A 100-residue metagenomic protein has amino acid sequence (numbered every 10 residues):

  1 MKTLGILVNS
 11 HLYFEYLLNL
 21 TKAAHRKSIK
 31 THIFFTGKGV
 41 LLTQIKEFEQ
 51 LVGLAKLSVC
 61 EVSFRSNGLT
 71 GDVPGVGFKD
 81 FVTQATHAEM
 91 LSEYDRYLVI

Functional and structural regions predicted by a protein language model:
T3-E15, G37, L41: Short, glycine-rich nucleotide/cofactor-binding loops
L4, T31, L57, Y97: Hydrophobic anchor at the start of a short beta-strand that flanks the dinucleotide cofactor-binding loop
Y13-R26, I33: Histidine-anchored nucleotide/phosphate-binding helix
H25-R26, K30-T43: N-terminal beta1-alpha1-beta2 submodule of the flavodoxin-like/Rossmannoid cofactor-binding fold
S28, L54-A55, Y94-D95: Short, well-ordered alpha-helix to beta-strand connector turns
Q44-E47, T86: Short acidic active-site motifs
E47-P74: A glycine-rich helix N-cap at a beta->alpha junction
D72-I100: C-terminal structural segments of small proteins and small subunits
